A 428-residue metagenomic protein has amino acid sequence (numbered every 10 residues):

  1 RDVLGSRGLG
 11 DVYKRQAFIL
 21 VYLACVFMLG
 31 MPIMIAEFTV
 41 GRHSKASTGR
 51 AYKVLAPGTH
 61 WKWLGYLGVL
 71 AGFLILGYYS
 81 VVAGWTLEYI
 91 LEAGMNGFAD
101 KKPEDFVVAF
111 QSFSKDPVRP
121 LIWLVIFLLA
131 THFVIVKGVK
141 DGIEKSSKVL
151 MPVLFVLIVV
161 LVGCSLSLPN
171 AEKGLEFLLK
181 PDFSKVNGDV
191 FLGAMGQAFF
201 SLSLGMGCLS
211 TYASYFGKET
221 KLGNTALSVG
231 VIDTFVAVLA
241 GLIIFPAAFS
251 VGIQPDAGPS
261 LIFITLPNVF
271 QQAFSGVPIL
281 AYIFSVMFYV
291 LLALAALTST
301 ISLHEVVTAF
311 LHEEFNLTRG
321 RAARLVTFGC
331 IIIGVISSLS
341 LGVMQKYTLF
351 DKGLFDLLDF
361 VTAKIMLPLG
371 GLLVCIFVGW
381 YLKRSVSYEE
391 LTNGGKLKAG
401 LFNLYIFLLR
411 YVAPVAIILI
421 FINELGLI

Functional and structural regions predicted by a protein language model:
D2-L9, Y13: Single conserved hydrophobic/aromatic residue that forms the stacking wall/gate of nucleotide- or nucleobase-binding
D11, T48-L67, S80-K140, N170-L192 (+5 more regions): Inter-helical loop and helix-membrane interface segments of multi-pass membrane transporters/permeases
V21-P57, S80, V251-Q254, F377-W380: Juxtamembrane transmembrane-helix boundary signature
R50, A83-K115, Y215-E219, N224 (+5 more regions): Helix-loop-helix connectors at the membrane interface of multi-pass transporters/channels
H60-L76, Q111-F113, I126-V149, T211-E219 (+1 more regions): Membrane-water interface regions at transmembrane-helix termini and the short interhelical loops of multi-pass membrane
P117, L121-I122, I232-V238, A281-S285 (+3 more regions): Loop-to-transmembrane helix boundary motifs in multi-pass membrane proteins
E144, K148-L297, R321-A322: Membrane-embedded translocation segments of transport machinery
G353-F377, K398-I428: A generic transmembrane alpha-helix motif of multi-pass inner-membrane proteins
